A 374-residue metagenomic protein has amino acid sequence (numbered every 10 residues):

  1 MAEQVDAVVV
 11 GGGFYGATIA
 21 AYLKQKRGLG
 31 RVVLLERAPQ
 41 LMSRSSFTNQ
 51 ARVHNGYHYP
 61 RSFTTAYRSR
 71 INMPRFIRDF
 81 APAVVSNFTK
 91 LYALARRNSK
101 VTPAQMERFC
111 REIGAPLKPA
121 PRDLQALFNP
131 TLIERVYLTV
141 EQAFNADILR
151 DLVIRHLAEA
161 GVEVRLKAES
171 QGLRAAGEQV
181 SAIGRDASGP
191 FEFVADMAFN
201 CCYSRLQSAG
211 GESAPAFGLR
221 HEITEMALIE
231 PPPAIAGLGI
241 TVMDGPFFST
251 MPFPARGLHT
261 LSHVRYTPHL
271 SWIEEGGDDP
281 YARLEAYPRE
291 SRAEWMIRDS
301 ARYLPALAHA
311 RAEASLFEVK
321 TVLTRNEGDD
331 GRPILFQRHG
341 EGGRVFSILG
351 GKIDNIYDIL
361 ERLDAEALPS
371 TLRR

Functional and structural regions predicted by a protein language model:
A2-Y15, V33: Beta1/beta-strand and adjacent pyrophosphate-binding region of the FAD-binding site in flavoprotein oxidoreductases
K24-F47: Glycine-rich FAD pyrophosphate-binding loop
M42, S188-V242, F253-G257, R373-R374: Central helical "cap/lid" subdomain
Q50-A126, L132-I133, Y287: Dinucleotide-binding Rossmann-like beta1-alpha1 core, especially the glycine-rich loop that anchors the ADP
A93-L166, G172-E178, N326-R338: Flavin (FAD/FMN) cofactor-binding and adjacent substrate-gating region of FAD-dependent oxidoreductase domains
Y137-M197, C201-G210, I356-D364: Helical element adjacent to the flavin cofactor pocket in flavoenzyme catalytic cores
I148, R302-R374: C-terminal catalytic lobe of FAD-dependent flavoproteins
H269-K320: Flavin-binding catalytic cores
